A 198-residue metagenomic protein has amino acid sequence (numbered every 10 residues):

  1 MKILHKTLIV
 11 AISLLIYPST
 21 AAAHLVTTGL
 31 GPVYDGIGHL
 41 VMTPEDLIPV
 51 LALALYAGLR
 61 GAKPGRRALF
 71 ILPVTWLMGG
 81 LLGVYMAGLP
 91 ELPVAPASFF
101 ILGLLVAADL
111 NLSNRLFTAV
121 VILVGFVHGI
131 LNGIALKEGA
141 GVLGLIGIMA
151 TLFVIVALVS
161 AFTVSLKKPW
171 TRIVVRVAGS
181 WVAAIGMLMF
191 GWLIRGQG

Functional and structural regions predicted by a protein language model:
K2-G198: Membrane metalloprotein/metal-transporter helix-bundle signature
